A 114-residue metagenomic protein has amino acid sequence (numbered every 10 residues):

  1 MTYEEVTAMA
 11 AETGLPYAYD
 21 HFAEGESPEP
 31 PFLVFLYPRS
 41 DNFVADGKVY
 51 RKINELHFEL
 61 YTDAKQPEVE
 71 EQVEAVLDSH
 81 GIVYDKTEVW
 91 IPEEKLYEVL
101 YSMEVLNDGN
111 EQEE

Functional and structural regions predicted by a protein language model:
M1-H57, Y61-E114: Long, contiguous binding/interaction regions
